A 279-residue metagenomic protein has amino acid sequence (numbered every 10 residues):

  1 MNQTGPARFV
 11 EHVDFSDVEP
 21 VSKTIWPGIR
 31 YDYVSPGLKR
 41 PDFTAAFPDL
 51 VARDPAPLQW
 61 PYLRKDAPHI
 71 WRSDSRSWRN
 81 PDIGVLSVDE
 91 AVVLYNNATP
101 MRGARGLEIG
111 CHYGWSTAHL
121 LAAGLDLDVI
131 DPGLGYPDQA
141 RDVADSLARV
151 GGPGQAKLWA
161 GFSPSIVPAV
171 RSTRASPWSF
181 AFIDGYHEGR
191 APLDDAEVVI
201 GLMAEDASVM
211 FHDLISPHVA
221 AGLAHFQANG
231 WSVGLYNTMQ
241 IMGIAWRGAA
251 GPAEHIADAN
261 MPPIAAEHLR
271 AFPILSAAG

Functional and structural regions predicted by a protein language model:
N2-P61: N-terminal auxiliary segments of SAM/dcSAM-dependent transferases
G5, W78-P81, V88-G279: S-adenosylmethionine/decaboxylated-SAM
V13, D17, I25, D54-L58 (+6 more regions): Short, flexible helical or helix-coil boundary motifs
S16, D49-A52, P61, P68 (+3 more regions): Alpha-helical interaction segments
E19-S22, R30, G37, F47 (+8 more regions): Short, isolated positions within intrinsically disordered regulatory regions of eukaryotic proteins
D54-V88: Class I SAM-dependent transferase core
